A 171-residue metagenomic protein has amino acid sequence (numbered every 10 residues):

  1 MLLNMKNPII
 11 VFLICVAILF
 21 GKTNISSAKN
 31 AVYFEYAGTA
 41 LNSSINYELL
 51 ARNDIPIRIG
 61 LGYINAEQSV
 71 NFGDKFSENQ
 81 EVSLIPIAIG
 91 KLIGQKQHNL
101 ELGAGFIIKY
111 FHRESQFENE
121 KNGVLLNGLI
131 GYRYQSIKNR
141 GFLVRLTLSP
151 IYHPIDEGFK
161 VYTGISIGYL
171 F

Functional and structural regions predicted by a protein language model:
M1-K29: Cleavable N-terminal export/targeting peptides
A28-N30, T147-P150: Extracytoplasmic loops and strand-loop junctions of Gram-negative outer membrane beta-barrel proteins
A31-N46, N53, G62-I64, Q116 (+2 more regions): Solvent-exposed loop/turn segments connecting transmembrane beta-strands in outer-membrane beta-barrel proteins
G38-A40, I93-Q97, F171: A generic beta-sheet turn/junction motif
A40, P86, L148-P150: Proline-rich low-complexity regions
E48-L146: Gram-negative (and chloroplast) outer-membrane scaffold detector with strong preference for beta-barrel transmembrane
I89, F159-F171: Outer-membrane beta-barrel "beta-signal"
